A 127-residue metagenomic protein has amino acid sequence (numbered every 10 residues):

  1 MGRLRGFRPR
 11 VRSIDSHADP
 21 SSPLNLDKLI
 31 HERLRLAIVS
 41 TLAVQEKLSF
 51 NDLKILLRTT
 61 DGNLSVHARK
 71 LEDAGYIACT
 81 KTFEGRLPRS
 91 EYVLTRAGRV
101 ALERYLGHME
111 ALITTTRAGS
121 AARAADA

Functional and structural regions predicted by a protein language model:
G2-P23, S40, R96-A127: Amphipathic alpha-helical dimerization/coiled-coil segments that flank or bridge DNA-binding/regulatory modules
S21-N63, E84-V93: N-terminal helix-turn-helix DNA-binding core of bacterial DNA-binding proteins
A68-R69: Short, hydrophobic-biased segments on the C-terminal half of alpha helices that form "recognition helices"
